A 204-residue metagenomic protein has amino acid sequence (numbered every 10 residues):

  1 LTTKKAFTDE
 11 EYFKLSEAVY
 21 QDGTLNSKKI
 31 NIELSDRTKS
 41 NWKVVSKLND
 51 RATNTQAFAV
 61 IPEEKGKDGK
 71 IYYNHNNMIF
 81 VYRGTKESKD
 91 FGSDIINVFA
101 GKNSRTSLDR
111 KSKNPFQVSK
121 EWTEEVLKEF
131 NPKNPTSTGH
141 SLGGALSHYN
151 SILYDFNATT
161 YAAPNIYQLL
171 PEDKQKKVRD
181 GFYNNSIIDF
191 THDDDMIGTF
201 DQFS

Functional and structural regions predicted by a protein language model:
K4-E11, S16, D22-T138, Y154-N157 (+1 more regions): A conserved cap/lid and substrate-binding interface adjacent to the catalytic center of lipid-processing enzymes
E124, Y149, F182-Y183: Generic alpha-helical hydrophobic packing signal
T138-G143, S147: Gly/Ala-rich beta-loop-alpha elbow adjacent to hydrolase catalytic centers
D155-S204: The feature captures the conserved acid-bearing segment of alpha/beta-hydrolase catalytic domains
